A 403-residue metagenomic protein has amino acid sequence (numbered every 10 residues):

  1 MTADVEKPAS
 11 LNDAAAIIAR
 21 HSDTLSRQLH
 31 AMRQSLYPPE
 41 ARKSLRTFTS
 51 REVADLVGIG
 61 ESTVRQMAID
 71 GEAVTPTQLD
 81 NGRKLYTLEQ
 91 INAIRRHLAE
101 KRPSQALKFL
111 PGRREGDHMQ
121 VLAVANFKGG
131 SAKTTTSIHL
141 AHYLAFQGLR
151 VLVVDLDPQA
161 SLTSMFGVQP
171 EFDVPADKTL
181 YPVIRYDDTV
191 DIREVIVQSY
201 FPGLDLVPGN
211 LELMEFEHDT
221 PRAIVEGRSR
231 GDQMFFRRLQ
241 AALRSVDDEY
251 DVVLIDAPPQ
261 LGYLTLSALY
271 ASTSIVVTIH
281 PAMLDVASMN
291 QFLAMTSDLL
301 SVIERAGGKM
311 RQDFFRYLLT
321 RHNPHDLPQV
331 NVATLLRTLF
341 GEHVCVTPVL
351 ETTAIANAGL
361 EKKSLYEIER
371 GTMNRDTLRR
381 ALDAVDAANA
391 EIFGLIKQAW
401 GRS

Functional and structural regions predicted by a protein language model:
T2-E52, L56, E61-S62, Q66-I69 (+1 more regions): P-loop NTP-binding core
